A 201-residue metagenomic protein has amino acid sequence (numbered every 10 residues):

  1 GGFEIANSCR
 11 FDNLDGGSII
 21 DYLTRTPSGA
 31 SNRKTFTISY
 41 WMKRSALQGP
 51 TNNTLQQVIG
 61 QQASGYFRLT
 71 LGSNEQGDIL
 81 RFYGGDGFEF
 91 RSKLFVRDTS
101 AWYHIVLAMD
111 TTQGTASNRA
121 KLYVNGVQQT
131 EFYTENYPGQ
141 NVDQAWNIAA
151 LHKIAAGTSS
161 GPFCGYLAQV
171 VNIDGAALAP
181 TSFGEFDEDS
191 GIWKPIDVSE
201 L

Functional and structural regions predicted by a protein language model:
G1-G16, S39-Q48, G65-N141: Extracellular glycan-interaction surfaces
G1-N7, L14-S18, G114-A116, K121 (+2 more regions): Extended recognition patches within non-cytosolic domains
D12-F36, F88-V96, G157-S159, K194-E200: Short surface loop/edge beta-strand patches of beta-sandwich-type extracellular domains that form ligand-contact sites
K34, Q48-L55, Q76, G114-N118 (+2 more regions): Short loop/turn segments at connectors of secondary-structure elements within structured domains
K34-S45, Q169-N172: Beta-rich globular "head" domains
I38-S39, G49-G65, L122, A155 (+1 more regions): Aromatic-rich beta-strand patches that line glycan-recognition/binding surfaces of extracellular proteins
Q61-L71, P195-L201: Short, intrinsically disordered, charge-balanced linker/junction segments flanking boundaries in proteins
F88, D143-L167: Extracellular glycan-interaction patches encoded by glycine-rich segments
